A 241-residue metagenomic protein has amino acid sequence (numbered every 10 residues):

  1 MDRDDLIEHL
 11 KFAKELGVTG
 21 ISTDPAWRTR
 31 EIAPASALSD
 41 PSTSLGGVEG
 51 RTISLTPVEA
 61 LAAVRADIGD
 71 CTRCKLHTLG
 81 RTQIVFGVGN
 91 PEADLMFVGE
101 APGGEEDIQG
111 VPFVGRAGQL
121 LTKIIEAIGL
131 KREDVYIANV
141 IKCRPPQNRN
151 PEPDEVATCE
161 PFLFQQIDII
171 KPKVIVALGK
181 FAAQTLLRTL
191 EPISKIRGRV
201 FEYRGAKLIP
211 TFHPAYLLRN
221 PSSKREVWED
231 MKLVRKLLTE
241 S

Functional and structural regions predicted by a protein language model:
D2-D4: C-terminal amphipathic alpha-helical interaction region
E8-K14, T19-S241: A polyanion-binding, active-site-adjacent surface
